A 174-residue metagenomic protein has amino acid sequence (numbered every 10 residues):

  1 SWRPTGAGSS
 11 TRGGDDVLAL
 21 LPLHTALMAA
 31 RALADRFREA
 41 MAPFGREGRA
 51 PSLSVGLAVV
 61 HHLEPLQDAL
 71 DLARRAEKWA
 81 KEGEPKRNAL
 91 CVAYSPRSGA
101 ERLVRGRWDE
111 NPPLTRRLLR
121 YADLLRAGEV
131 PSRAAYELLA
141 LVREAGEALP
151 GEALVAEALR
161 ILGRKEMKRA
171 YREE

Functional and structural regions predicted by a protein language model:
S1-E174: Charged, helix-rich terminal subdomains or tails
